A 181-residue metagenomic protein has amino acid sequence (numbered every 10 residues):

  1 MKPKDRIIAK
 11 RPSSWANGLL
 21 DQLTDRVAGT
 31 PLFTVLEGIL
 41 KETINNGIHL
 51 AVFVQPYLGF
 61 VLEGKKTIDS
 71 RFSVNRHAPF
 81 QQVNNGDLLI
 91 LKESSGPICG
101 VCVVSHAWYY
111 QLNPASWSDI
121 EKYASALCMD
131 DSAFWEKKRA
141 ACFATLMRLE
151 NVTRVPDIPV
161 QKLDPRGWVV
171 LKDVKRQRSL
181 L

Functional and structural regions predicted by a protein language model:
M1-N45, N75, Y109-L181: Contiguous surface segments at macromolecular interaction interfaces
I48-V54, V101: Short amphipathic
H49-A51, K65-V74: Short, structured beta-strand/loop micro-motifs enriched in basic residues and often containing a Trp
F80-I90: Short coil-to-beta transition motif at edge beta-strands of beta-rich domains
D87, G100, T145-M147: Generic beta-strand structural signal
K92-P97: Short, charged beta-turn/beta-strand-edge "cap" motif at the junction between a beta-strand and an adjacent loop
I98-A107: Short beta-strand-centered aromatic/proline hotspots
